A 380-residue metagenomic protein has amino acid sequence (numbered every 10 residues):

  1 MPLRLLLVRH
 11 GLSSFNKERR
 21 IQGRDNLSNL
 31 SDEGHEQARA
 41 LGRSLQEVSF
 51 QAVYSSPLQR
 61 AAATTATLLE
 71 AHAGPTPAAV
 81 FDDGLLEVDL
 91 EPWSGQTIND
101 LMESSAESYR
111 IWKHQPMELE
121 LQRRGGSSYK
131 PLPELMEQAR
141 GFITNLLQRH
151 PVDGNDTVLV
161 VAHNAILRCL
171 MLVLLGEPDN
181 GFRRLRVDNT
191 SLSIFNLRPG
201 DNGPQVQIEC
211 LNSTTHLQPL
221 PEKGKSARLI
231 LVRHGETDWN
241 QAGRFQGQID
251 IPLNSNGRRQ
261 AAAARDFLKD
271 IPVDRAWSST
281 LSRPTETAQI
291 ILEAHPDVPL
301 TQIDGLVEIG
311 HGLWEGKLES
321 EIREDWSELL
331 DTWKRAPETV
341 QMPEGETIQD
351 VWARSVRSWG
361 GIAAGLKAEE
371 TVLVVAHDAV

Functional and structural regions predicted by a protein language model:
M1-R4, E91-D100, V152-D156, L172-R233 (+5 more regions): Acidic, low-complexity terminal tails and accessory targeting/binding regions of phosphate-metabolizing enzymes
P2, R39-R110, A262-D331: Phosphate-coordination/substrate-recognition cap region in phosphate-metabolizing enzymes
V8, V161, L211-T214, V232 (+2 more regions): Short hydrophobic segments within beta-strands
H10, G34, H163, H234 (+2 more regions): Short, conserved phosphate/pyrophosphate- and ester-handling motifs at nucleotide-, phospho-/glycolipid
L12-A63, G125-A139, D238-I291, E338-S358: Loop-to-helix element that buttresses phosphate recognition and phosphoryl-transfer chemistry
S13, I166-L167, T237, V380: Short active-site segment of divalent metal-dependent hydrolases/proteases that encodes the spacing between
Y109-G125, T215, L220-R228, T332-M342: Extended, charge-rich low-complexity interaction segments
T157-A165, V374-A379: His/acidic metal-ligating clusters that form di-metal
